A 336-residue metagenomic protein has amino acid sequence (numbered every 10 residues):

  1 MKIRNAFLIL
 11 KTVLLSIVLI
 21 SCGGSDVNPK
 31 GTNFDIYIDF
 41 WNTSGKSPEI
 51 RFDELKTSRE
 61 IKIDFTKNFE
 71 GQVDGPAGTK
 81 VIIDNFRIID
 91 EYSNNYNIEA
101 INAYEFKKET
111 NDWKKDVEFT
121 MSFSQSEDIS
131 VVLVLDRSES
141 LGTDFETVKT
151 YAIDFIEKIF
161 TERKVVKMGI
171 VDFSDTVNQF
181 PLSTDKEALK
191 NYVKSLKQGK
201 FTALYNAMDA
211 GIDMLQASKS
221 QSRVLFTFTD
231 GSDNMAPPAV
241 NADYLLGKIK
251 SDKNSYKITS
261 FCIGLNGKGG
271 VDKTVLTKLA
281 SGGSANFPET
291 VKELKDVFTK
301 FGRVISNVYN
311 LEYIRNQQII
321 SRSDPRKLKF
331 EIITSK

Functional and structural regions predicted by a protein language model:
K2-L10: Bacterial N-terminal signal peptides that target proteins for export
V18-S21: C-terminal motif of bacterial Sec signal peptides marking the signal peptidase cleavage site
G23-K30, Q72-V132, E139-F145: Acidic, polar low-complexity linker/tail segments
S25-P76: Acidic/polar, low-complexity intrinsically disordered N-terminal segments immediately downstream of a Sec signal
S124-L182, L204-I212, V224-T229, F261-G264: Von Willebrand factor
T176-R223, D233, C262-K273, V297: Von Willebrand factor
T229-G282, F287-P288, E293-F301: VWA/integrin I-like adhesion module and closely mimicked acidic/polar interface patches used
S284-K336: C-terminal "exit" segments of structured domains
